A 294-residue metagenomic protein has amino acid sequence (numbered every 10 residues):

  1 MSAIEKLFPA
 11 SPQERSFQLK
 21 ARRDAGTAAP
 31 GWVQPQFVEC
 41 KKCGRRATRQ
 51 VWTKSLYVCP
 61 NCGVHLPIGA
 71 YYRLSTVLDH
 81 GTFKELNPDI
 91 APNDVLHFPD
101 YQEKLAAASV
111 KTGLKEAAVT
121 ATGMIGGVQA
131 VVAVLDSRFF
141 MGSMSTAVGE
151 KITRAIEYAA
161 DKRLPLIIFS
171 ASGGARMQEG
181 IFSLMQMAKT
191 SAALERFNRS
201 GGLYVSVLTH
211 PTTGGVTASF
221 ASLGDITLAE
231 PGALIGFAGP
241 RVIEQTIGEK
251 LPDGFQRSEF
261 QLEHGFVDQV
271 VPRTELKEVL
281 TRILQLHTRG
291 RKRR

Functional and structural regions predicted by a protein language model:
M1-A28: N-terminal alpha-helical interaction blocks
F37, L56: Residues immediately within or flanking Cys/His clusters that coordinate Zn2+ in small zinc-binding modules
C40-C43, C59-C62: Short cysteine-rich clusters marking metal-coordination/redox-active sites
R46-A47, H65-L66: Cys/His-rich microdomains that often coordinate metals
I68-G142: Long, charge-rich boundary regions
V119-N198, V205: Cleft-lining beta-strand/loop regions that shape enzyme active-site pockets
S170-T288: Conserved catalytic cores of soluble enzyme domains, especially glycine-rich substrate-binding beta-alpha loops
